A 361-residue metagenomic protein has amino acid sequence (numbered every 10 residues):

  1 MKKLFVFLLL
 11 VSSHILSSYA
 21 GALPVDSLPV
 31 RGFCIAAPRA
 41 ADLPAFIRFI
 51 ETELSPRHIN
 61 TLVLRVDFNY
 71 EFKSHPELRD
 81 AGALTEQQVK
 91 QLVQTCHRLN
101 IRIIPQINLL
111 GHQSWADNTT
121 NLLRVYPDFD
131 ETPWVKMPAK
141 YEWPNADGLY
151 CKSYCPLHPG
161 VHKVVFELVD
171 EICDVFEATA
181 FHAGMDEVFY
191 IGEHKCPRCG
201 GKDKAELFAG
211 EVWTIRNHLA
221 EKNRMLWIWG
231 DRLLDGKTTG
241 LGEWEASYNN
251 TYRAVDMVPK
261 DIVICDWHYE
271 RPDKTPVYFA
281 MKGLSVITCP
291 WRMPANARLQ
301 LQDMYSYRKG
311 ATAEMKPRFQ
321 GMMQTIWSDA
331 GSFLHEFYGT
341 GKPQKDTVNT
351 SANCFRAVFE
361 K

Functional and structural regions predicted by a protein language model:
M1-A22: Bacterial Sec-dependent N-terminal signal peptides
K3, H14, P127-P133, G236 (+1 more regions): Short regulatory "switch" loops immediately downstream of catalytic or recognition motifs within protein catalytic
K3-F5, S17, H97, I101 (+2 more regions): Short non-domain terminal segments
L8, A37, V66, M185 (+2 more regions): Residues that line or immediately flank small-molecule/substrate-binding pockets and catalytic motifs
G21-T52, P56-R57, T61, D128 (+5 more regions): N-terminal hydrophobic targeting/anchoring segments and the immediately downstream early-domain regions of hydrolases
C34-S247, A254-D256, I262: Aromatic-lined carbohydrate-binding surfaces of glycoside hydrolases
V175, P197-F355: Catalytic-core regions of glycoside hydrolase
